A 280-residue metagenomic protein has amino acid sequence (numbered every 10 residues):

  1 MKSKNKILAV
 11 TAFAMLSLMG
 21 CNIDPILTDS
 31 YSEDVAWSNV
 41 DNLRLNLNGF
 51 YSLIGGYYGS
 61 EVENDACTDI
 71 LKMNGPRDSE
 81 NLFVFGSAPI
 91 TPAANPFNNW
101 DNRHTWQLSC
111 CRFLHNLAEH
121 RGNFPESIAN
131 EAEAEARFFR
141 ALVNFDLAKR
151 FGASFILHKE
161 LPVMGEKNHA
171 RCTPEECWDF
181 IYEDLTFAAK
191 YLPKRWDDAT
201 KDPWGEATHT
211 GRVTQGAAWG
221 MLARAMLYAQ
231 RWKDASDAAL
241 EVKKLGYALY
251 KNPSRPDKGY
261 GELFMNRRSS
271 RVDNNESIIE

Functional and structural regions predicted by a protein language model:
K2-A9: Bacterial N-terminal signal peptides that target proteins for export
V10-S17: Bacterial N-terminal signal peptides
L18-G20, N144: Bacterial Sec-type N-terminal signal peptides, specifically the leucine/valine-rich hydrophobic h-region
C21-A66: Membrane-proximal, proline-rich intrinsically disordered regions
D29-E33, A88-P89, H158-E166, T200-A207: Short linear capping/connector segments at secondary-structure termini
N39-G56, D78-F151, E166-D179, L185-R195: Conserved, well-structured interaction surfaces
S60-G75, L157, K194-M221, Y228-E280: Short, surface-exposed recognition loops and adjoining beta-strand edges that mediate ligand/DNA contacts, enriched
